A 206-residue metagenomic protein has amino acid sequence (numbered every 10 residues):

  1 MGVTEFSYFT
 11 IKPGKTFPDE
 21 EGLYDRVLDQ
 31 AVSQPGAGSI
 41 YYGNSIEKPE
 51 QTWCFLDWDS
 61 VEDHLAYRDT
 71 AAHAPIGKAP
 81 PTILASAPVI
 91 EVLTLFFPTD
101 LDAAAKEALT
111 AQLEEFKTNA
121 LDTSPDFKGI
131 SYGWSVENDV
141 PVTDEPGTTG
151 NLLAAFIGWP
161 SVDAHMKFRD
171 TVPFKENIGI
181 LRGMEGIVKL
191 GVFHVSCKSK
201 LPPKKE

Functional and structural regions predicted by a protein language model:
M1-F55, D59-E206: Short S/T/G/P-rich N-terminal loop/turn motif that feeds into the first structured element of a domain
